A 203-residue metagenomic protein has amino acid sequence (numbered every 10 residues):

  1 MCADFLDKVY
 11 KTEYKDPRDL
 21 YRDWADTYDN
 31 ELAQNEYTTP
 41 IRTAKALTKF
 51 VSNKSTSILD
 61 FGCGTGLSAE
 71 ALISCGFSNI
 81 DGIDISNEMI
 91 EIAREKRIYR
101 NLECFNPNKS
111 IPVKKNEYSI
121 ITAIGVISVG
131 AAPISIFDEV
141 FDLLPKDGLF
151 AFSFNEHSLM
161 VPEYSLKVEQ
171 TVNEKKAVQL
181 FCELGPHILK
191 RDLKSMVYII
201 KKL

Functional and structural regions predicted by a protein language model:
M1-D26: N-terminal, positively charged/glycine-rich alpha-helical extensions of SAM-dependent methyltransferases
D29-A44: Conserved SAM-binding loop and adjacent beta-strand
L59-I111: Class I SAM-dependent methyltransferase SAM/SAH-binding core
I111-I121: A short acidic, Gly/Pro-enriched loop at the edge of an enzyme's catalytic core that lines a small-molecule cofactor
S119-P133: A short SAM/SAH-binding and catalytic strip from SAM-dependent methyltransferases
S135-K146: A short glycine-rich, Lys/Arg-flanked "PGG" loop and its adjoining helix->strand segment in the class I
D147-N155: Conserved beta-strand signature within the Rossmann-like core of class I S-adenosyl-L-methionine
L189-L203: Core SAM-dependent methyltransferase catalytic element
